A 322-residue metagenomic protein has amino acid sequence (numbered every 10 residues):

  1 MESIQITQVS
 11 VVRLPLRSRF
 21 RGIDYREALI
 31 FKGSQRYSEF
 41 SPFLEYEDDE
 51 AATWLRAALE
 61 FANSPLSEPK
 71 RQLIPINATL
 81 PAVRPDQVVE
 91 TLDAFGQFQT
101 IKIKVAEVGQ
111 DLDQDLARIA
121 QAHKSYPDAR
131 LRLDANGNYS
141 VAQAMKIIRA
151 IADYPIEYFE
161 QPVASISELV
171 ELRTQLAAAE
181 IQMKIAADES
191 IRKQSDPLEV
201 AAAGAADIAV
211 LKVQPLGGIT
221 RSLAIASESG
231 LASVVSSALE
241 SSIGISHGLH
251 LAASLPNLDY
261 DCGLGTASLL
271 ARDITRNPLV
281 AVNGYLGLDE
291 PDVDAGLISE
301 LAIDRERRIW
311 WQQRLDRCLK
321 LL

Functional and structural regions predicted by a protein language model:
M1-S10, L14-R26, Y37, P42 (+3 more regions): Flexible C-terminal active-site loop/helix
S10, R36-F40, Q72-L80, Q99-I103 (+6 more regions): Hydrophobic faces of well-ordered beta-strands that scaffold small-molecule active sites in alpha/beta enzyme cores
L14-G22, L73-Q87, K104-V108, D134-V141 (+1 more regions): Active-site mouth loops of central-metabolism enzymes
R17-I74, V83-D86, Q97: Conserved N-terminal beta1-alpha1 strand-loop-helix module at the mouth
E39-D49, T100-A120: Glycine-rich, proline-tolerant flexible connector loops at the mouths of alpha/beta enzymes
E50, W54, Q87-E90, E306 (+1 more regions): Exposed alpha-helical structural elements
A62-P65, A78-A94, V108-Q110, L116-Q121: Short, charged beta->alpha transition segments
V108-A252, R272-I274, L279: Catalytic core of soluble alpha/beta enzymes
